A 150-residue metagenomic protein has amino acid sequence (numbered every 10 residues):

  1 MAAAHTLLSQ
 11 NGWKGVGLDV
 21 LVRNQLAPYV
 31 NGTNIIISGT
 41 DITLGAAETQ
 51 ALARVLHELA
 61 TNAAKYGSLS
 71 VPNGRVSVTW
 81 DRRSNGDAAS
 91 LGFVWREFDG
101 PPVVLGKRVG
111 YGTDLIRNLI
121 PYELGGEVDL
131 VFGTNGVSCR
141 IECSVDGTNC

Functional and structural regions predicted by a protein language model:
A3-L7, N11-N31, T79-D81: Short beta-to-alpha transition helix within the HATPase_c
V30-R75, K107: Conserved short strand/loop->alpha-helix "switch" segment adjacent to the catalytic nucleotide/phosphoryl-transfer site
W80-L115: Glycine-rich/acidic phosphate-handling loop/turn and adjacent ATP-lid/helix of nucleotide-binding kinase/ATPase domains
S90, P101, G133-R140: Glycine-rich nucleotide-binding loop
I120-P121: Detector for a conserved hydrophobic position within an alpha-helical segment of the HATPase_c
L124-G133: Glycine-rich ATP-binding loops of the HATPase_c
C143-C150: C-terminal end segment of the histidine kinase catalytic
